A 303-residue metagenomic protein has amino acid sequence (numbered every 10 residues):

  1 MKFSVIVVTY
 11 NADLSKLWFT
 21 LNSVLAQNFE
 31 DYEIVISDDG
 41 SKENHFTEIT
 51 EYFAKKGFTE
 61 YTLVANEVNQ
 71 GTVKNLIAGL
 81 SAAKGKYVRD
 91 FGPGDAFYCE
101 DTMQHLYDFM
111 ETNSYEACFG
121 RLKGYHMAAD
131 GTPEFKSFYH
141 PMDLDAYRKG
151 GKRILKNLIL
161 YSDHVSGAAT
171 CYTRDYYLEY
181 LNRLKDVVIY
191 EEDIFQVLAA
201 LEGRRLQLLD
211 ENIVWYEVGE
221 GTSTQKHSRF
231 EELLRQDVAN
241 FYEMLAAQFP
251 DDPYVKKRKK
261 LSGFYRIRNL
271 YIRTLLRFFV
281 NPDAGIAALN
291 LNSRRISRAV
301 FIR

Functional and structural regions predicted by a protein language model:
M1-S23: N-proximal low-complexity "stem/linker" segments adjacent to membrane-targeting elements
K2-S4, E33, I194: Cell-envelope/extracellular polymer assembly enzymes that use nucleotide-activated donors
T20, N66-A83: Glycine-rich, basic loop-to-helix element that forms the pyrophosphate-binding segment of sugar-nucleotide handling
L21-N22, F46-T47, I77, G85 (+1 more regions): Short alpha-helix within the catalytic core of nucleotide-sugar-dependent glycosyltransferases
L21-V64: Acidic donor-binding segment of Leloir-type glycosyltransferases
G85-G94: Short beta-strand-to-loop acidic/aromatic patch adjacent to the donor-nucleotide binding site
D101-F135: Conserved donor NDP-sugar-binding/catalytic core segment of glycosyltransferases
G120, M142-S228: Conserved nucleotide-sugar donor-binding catalytic segment
